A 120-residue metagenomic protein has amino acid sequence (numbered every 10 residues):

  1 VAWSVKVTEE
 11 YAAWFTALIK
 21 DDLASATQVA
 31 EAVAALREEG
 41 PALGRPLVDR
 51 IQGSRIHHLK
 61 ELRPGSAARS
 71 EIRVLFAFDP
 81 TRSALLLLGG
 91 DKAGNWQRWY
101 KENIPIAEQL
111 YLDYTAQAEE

Functional and structural regions predicted by a protein language model:
V1-E71, P80-A84, D91-E120: Basic, Lys/Arg-enriched alpha-helical interface segments
V74-F76: Hydrophobic/aromatic beta-strand elements that line small-molecule binding cavities or substrate pockets in beta-rich
